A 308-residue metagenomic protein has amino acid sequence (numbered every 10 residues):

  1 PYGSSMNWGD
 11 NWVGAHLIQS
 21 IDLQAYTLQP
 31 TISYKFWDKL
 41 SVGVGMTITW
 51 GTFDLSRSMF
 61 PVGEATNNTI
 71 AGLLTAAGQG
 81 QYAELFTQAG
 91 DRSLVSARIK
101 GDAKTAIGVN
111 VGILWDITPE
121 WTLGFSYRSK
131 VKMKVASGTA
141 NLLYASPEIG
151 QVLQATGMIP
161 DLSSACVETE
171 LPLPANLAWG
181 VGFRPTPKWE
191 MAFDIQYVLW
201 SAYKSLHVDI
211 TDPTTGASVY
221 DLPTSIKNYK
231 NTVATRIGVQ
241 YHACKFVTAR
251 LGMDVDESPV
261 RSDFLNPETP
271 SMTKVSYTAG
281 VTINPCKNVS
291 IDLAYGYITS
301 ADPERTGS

Functional and structural regions predicted by a protein language model:
P1-S308: Outer-membrane beta-barrel porins/channels
